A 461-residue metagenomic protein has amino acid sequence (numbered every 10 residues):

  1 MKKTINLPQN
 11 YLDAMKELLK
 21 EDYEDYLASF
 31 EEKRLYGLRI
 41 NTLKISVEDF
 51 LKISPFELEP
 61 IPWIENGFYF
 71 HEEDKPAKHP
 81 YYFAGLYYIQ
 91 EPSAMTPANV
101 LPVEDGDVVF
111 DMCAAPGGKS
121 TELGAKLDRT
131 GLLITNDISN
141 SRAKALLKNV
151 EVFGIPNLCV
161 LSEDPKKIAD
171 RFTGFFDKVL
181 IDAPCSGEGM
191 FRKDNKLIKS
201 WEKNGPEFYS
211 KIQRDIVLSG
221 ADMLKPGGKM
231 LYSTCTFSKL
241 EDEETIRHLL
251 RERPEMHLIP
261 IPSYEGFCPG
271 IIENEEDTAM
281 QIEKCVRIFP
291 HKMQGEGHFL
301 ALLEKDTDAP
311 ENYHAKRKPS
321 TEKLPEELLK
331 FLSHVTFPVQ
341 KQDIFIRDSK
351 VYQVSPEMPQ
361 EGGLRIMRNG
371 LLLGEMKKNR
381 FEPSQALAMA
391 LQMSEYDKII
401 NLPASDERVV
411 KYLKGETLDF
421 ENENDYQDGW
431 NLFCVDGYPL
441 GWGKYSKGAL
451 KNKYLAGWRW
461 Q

Functional and structural regions predicted by a protein language model:
M1-L18, D22-L51, E296-F299, E304-Q461: Polybasic, low-complexity RNA-engagement segments
E104-D105, K167-D182: A short acidic, Gly/Pro-enriched loop at the edge of an enzyme's catalytic core that lines a small-molecule cofactor
G106-A115: Conserved class I S-adenosyl-L-methionine
P116-R129: Conserved SAM-binding loop of SAM-dependent methyltransferases across substrates and taxa, primarily the Class I
L127-D128, L224-P226: Helix-to-beta-strand junctions that scaffold the AdoMet/dcAdoMet cofactor pocket in Class I SAM-dependent enzymes
N136-G174: S-adenosyl-L-methionine
S141, K178-L218, C235-D242, F267 (+1 more regions): Mobile active-site "lid"/loop adjacent to the S-adenosyl-L-methionine
F176, K229-Y232, F237-Y352: Class I S-adenosyl-L-methionine
